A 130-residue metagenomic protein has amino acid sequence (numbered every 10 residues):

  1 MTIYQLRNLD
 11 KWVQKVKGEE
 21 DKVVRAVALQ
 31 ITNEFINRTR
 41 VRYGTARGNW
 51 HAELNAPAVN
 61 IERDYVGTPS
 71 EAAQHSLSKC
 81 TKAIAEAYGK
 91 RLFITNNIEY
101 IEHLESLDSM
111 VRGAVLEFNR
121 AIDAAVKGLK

Functional and structural regions predicted by a protein language model:
M1, Q5-N8, P69, M110 (+1 more regions): Non-membrane alpha-helical secondary structure
L6-R7, K11-Y100: Short, low-complexity, charged/polar segments at coil/turn and helix-coil boundaries
E102-L104: Short helix/loop capping segments that flank catalytic or ligand/cofactor-binding pockets
L107-K130: Protruding loop/beta-arch "assembly-hinge" segments enriched in small, turn-prone residues
